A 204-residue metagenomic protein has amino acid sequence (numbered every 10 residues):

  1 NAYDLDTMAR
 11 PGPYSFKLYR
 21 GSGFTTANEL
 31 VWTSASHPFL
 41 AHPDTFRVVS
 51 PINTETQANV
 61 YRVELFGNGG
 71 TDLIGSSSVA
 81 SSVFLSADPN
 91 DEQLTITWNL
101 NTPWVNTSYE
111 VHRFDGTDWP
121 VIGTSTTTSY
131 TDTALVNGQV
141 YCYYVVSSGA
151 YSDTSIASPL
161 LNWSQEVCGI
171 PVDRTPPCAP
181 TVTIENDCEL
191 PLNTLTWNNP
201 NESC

Functional and structural regions predicted by a protein language model:
N1-P11, E92-N106, P191-C204: Conserved aromatic anchor
Y14-L18, Y109-V111: Short beta-strand elements bearing conserved aromatic residues within extracellular beta-rich modules
S34-H42, V121-T127: Short beta-strand segments within Ig-like beta-sandwich modules, predominantly Fibronectin type-III
V48-G70, D132-A157: Beta-strand-rich modules
F66-S86, G149-C178: Extracellular fibronectin type III
S86-N90, E185-L190: Short, solvent-exposed loop/linker segments at the N-terminal edge of repeated beta-sheet extracellular domains
A179-E185: Surface-exposed, proline-enriched loop/turn segments that connect beta strands in immunoglobulin-like
